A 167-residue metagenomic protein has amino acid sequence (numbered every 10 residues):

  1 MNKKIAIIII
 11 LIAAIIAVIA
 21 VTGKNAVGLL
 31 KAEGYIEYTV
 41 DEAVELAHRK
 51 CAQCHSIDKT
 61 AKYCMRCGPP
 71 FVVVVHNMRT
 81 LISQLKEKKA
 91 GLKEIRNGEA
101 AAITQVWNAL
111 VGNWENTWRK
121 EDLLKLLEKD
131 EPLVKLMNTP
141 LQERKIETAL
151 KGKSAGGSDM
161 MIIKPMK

Functional and structural regions predicted by a protein language model:
M1-I5: Positively charged n-region of N-terminal signal peptides that target proteins for export
I8-I19: Hydrophobic membrane-insertion alpha-helices, especially the h-region of bacterial N-terminal signal peptides
V18-L46: Electrostatic cytochrome c docking/interface patches
K31-E33, E37, K88-K167: Flexible coil segments in periplasmic/lumen-exposed cytochrome c-class electron-transfer proteins
V40-V44, S56-Q84: Gly/Gly-Pro-rich "capping" loops immediately C-terminal to redox-active cysteine motifs in periplasmic/lumenal
A47-D58, I103: The canonical Cys-X-X-Cys-His
R49, P69, G98-A101: A structural signal for well-ordered alpha-helical segments within the folded catalytic domains of diverse enzymes
C51, H55, R79-S83, E99 (+1 more regions): Short alpha-helix boundary/capping elements
